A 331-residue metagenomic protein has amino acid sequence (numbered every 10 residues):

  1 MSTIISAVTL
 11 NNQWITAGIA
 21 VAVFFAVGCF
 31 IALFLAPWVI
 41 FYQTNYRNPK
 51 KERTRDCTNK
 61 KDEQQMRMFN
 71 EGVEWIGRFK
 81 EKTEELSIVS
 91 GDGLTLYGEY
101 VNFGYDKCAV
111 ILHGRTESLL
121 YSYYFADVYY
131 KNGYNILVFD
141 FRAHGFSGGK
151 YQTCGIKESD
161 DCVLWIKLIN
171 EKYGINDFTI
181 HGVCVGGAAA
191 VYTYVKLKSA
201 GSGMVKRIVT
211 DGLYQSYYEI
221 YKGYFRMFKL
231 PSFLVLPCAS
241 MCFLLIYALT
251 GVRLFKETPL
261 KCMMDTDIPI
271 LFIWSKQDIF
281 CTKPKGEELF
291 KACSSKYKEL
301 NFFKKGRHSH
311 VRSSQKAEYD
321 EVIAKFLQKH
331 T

Functional and structural regions predicted by a protein language model:
A17-I88: An N-terminal hydrophobic leader/cap segment in hydrolases
D106-G114: Short beta-strand element of the alpha/beta-hydrolase
A126-G148: Conserved alpha/beta-hydrolase
Q152-Y173: Alpha/beta-hydrolase active-site loop
V195-R253, K261: Hydrolase active-site cap/lid region
D265-D267, F272-W274, D278: Short beta-strand/loop motif that positions the catalytic acidic residue of the alpha/beta-hydrolase fold
I279-K285: Conserved alpha/beta-hydrolase "acid-adjacent" motif
G306-D320: Catalytic histidine-centered segment of alpha/beta-hydrolase-like enzymes
